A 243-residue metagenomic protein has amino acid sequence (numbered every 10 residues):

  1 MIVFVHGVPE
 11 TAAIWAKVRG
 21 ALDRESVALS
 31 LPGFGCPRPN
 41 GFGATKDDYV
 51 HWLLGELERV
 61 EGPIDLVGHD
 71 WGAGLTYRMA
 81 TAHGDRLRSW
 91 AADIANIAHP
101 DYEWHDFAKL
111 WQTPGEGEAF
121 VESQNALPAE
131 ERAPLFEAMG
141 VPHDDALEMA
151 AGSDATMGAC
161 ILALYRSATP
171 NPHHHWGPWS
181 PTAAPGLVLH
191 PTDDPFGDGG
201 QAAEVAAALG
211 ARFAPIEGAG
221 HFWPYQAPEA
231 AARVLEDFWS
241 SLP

Functional and structural regions predicted by a protein language model:
M1-R38: Conserved HGGG/HGGXW glycine-rich cap/lid loop of the alpha/beta-hydrolase fold
V3-G7, H69, H190: The conserved beta1-alpha1 loop
W15-A16, P37-G43, Y102-E103, G199-G200: Conserved catalytic-core motifs of eukaryotic protein kinase domains, centered on the activation segment
V27-V67, T81, R233: Active-site loop/oxyanion-hole signature of alpha/beta-hydrolase fold enzymes
G62-W104: Conserved hydrolase catalytic core segment
H99-G152, T156-H173: Helix-rich cap/lid subdomain of alpha/beta-hydrolase
S153-A207, P215-E217, P224: Conserved serine/cysteine hydrolase catalytic core
A219-A232: Catalytic histidine-centered segment of alpha/beta-hydrolase-like enzymes
